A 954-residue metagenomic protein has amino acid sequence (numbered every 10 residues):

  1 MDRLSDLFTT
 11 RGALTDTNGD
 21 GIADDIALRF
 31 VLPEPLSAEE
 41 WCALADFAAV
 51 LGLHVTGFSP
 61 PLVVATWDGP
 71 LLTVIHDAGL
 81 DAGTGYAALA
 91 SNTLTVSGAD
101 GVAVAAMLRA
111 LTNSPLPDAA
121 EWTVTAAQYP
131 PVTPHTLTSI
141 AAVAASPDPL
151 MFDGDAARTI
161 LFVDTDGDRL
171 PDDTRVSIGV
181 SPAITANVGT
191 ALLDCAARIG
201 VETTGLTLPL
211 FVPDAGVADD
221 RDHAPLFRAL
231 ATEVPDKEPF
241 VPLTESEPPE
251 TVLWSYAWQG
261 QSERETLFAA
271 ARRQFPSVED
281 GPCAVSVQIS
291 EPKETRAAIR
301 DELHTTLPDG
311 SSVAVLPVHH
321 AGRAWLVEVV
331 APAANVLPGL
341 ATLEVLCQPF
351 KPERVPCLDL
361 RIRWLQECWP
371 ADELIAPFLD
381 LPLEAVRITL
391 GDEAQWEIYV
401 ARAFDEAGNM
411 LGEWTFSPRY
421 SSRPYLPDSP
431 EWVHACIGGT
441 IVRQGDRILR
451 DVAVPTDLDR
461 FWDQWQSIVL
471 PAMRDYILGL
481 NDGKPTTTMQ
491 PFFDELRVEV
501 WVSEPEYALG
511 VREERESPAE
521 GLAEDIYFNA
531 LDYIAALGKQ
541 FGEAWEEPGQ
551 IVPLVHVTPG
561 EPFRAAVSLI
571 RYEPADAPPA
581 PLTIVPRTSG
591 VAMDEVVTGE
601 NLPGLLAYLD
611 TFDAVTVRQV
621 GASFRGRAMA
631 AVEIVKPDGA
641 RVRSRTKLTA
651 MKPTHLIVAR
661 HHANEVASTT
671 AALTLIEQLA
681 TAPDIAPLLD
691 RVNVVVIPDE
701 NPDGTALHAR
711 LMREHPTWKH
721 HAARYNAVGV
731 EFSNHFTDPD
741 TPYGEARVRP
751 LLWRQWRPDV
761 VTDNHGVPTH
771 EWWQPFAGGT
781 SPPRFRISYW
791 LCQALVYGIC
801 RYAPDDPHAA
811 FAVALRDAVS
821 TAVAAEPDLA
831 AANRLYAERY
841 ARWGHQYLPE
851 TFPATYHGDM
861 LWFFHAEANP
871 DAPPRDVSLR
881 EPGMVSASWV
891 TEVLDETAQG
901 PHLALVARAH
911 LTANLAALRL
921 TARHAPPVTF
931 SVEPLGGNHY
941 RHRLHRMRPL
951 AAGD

Functional and structural regions predicted by a protein language model:
M1-S277, A297: Solvent-exposed alpha-helical segments and adjacent loops that form catalytic or protein-interaction surfaces
D20-S37, D168-A183, L569-A592, I657 (+1 more regions): Acidic/histidine-rich, surface-exposed loop or edge segments in extracytoplasmic proteins
V31, G179, P213, H655-V658 (+2 more regions): Extended hydrophobic secondary-structure segments that form protein cores and membrane-embedded regions
L36, G101-V102, A183-A186, G216 (+5 more regions): Solvent-exposed loop/turn segments at secondary-structure junctions within structured extracellular/periplasmic domains
P70-L72, T654-H655, V760: Structural motif
L230-A592, L751-W756, H770-D954: C-terminal accessory segments enriched in acidic
V591-L648, K652, I657: Soluble metallo-hydrolase cores and metallopeptidase-like ectodomains found primarily in the secretory/periplasmic
T649-K652, A667-T670, T674-A809: Active-site/substrate-binding loop(s) of hydrolase catalytic cores
